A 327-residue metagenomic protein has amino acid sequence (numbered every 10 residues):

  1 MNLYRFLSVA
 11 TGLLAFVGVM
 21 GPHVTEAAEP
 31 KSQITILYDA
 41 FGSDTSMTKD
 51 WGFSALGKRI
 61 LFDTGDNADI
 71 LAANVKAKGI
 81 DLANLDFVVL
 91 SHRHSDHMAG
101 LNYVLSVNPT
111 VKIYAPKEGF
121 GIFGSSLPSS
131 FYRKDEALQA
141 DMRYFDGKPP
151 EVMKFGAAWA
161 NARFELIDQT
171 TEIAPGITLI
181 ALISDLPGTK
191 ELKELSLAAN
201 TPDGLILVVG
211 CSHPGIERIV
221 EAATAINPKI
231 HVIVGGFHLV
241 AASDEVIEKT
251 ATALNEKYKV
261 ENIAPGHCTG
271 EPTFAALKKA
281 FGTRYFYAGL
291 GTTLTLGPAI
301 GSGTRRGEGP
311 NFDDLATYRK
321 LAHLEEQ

Functional and structural regions predicted by a protein language model:
S8-V19: Bacterial N-terminal signal peptides
T25-A27: Boundary at the C-terminal end of the N-terminal hydrophobic targeting segment
S32-K78, K190-V208: Conserved beta-strand hairpin/beta-sheet module of binuclear metal-dependent hydrolase folds, prominently
G57, D63, V75, H92 (+4 more regions): Divalent metal-coordination and catalytic microenvironments
D69-E118, T224-V234, H238: Active-site metal-binding motif and surrounding structural segment of the metallo-beta-lactamase
H97, K112, S196, P202-G291: Cap/insert and terminal regions of metallo-dependent hydrolase folds
G119-L195, F286-G303: Metallo-beta-lactamase
N262, C268-Q327: C-terminal regulatory/interaction regions
